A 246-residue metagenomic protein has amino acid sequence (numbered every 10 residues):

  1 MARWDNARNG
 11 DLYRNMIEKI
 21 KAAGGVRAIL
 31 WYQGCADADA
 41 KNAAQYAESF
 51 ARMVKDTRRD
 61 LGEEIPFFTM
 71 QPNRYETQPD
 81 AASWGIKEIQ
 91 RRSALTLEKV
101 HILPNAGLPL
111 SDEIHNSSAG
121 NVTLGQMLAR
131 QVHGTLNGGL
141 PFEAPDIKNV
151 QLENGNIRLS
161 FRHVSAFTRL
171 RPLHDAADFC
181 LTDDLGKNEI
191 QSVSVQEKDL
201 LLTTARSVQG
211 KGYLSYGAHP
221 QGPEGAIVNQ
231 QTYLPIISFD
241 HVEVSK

Functional and structural regions predicted by a protein language model:
M1-K246: Cell-envelope and extracellular/periplasmic
